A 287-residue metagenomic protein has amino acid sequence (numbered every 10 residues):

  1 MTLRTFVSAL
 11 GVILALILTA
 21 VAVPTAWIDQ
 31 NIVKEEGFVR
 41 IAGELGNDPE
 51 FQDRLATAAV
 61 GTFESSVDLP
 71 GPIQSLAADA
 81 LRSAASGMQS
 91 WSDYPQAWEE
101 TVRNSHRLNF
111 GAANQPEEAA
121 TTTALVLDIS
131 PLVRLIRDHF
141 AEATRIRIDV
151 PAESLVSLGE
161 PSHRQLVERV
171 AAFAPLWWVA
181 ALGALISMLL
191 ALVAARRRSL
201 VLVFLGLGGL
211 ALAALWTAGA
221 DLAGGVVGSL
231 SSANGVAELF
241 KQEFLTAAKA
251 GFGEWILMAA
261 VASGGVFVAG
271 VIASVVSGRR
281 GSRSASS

Functional and structural regions predicted by a protein language model:
M1, T5, G46, V167 (+7 more regions): Membrane-helix interfacial "entry" motifs
M1-I13, W177-G228, I272-S287: Juxtamembrane interface at the cytosolic side of transmembrane helices
M1-T2, S154-V170, V236-F240, F244 (+1 more regions): Terminal targeting segments of Actinobacterial cell-envelope proteins
A9-A184: Cytosolic/nucleoplasmic, non-transmembrane interface domains of endomembrane and organelle-membrane proteins
L18, A22, A184-S187, A213 (+1 more regions): Helical transmembrane-bundle signal
P24-N47, L200-V203, A214-S232: Membrane-helix exit/juxtamembrane interface segments
P161, Q165-E168, L207-A262: Membrane-proximal extracellular juxtamembrane segment immediately upstream of a following transmembrane helix
E254-S277: Acidic, carboxylate-rich catalytic segments that either coordinate divalent cations
